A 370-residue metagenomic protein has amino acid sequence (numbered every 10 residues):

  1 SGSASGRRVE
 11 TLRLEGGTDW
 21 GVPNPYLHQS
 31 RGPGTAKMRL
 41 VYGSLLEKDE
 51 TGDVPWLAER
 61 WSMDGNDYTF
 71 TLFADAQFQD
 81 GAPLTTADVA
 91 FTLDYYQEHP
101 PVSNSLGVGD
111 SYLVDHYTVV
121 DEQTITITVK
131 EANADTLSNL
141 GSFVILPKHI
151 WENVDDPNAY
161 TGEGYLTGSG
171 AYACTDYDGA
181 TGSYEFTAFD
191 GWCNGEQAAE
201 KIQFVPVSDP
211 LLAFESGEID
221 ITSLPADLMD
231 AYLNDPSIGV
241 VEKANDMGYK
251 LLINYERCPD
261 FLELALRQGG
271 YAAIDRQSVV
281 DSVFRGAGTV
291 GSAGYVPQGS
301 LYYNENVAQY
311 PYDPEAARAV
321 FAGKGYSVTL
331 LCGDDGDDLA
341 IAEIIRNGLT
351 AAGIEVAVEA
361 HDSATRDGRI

Functional and structural regions predicted by a protein language model:
E15-D64, D94, T167: N-terminal lobe/hinge region of extracytoplasmic solute-binding protein
T51, G141-Q197: Gly/Pro-rich hinge or "lid" segments in bacterial periplasmic/extracellular proteins
R60-V102, V120, T126, D260: Aromatic- and charge-enriched surface segment that lines or borders ligand/interaction sites
S62, L106-N153: Surface-exposed binding/hinge segments that line and control ligand-binding clefts or catalytic entry sites
G179-T181, A322-I370: Ligand/substrate-recognition segments at binding pockets and active sites
F189-Y232, E355: Ligand-site clamp/hinge motif
R257, F261-S300, A340-I341: Periplasmic-binding protein-like
V290-V320, C332, D337: Structural transition elements
